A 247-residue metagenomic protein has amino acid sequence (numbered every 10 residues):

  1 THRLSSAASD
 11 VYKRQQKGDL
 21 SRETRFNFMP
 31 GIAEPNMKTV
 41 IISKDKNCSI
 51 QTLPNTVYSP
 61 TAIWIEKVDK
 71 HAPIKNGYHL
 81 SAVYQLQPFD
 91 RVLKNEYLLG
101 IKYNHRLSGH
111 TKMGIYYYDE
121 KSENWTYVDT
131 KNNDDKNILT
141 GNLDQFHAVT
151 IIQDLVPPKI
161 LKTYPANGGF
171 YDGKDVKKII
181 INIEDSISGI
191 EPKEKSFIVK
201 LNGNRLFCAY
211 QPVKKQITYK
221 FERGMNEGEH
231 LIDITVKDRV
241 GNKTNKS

Functional and structural regions predicted by a protein language model:
H2-A8, Y12: Single conserved hydrophobic/aromatic residue that forms the stacking wall/gate of nucleotide- or nucleobase-binding
K17-M37, K246-S247: Short beta-strand elements
I32-T39, V68-D119: Proteolytic processing hotspots in large secreted/extracellular or virion-associated proteins and select intracellular
G100-N104, K178-I187: Short edge beta-strand/loop segments characteristic of extracellular beta-sandwich folds
G109-K112, D185-L201: Solvent-exposed loop/turn segments flanking beta-strands in beta-repeat/beta-sandwich domains
I138-P157: C-terminal beta-strand-rich structural cap/linker in extracellular carbohydrate-active enzymes
I152-D172: Short, compositionally biased P/S/T/A/G/V-rich stretches that sit at domain boundaries
